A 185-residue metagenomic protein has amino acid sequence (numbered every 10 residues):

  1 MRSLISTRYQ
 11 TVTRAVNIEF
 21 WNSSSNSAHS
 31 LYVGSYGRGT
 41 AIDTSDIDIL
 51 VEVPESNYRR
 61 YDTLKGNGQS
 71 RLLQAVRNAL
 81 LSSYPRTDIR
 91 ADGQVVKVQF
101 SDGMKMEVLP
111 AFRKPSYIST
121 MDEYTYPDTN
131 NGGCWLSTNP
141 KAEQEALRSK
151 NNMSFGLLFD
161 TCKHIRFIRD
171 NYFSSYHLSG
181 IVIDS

Functional and structural regions predicted by a protein language model:
M1-L31, S35-T44, S56-N67: N-terminal regions immediately upstream of nucleotidyltransferase
S6, Q10, R77, Y84-S185: Catalytic cores of NTP-dependent nucleotidyl/adenyl transfer enzymes across multiple folds
L50-E55: Short loop/turn segments at strand-loop or loop-helix junctions that form parts of catalytic or ligand-binding pockets
G68-Y84: A gly/proline- and charged-residue-enriched helix-loop-helix capping module
